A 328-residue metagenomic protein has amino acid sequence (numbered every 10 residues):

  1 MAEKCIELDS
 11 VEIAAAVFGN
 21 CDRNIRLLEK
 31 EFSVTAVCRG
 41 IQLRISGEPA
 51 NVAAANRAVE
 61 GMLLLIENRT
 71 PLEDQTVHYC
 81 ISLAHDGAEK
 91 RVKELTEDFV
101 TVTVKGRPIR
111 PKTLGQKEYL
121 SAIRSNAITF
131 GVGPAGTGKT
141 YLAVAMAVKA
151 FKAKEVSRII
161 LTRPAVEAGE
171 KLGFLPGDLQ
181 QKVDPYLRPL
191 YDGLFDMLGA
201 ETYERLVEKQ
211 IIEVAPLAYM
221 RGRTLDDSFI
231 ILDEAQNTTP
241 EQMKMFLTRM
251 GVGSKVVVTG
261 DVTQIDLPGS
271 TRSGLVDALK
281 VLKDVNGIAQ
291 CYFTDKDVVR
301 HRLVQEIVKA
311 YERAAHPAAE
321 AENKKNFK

Functional and structural regions predicted by a protein language model:
M1-A16: Short glycine-/aliphatic-rich beta-strand segments at the starts of folded cytosolic domains
L8-S10, C38-G40, G47, R163 (+2 more regions): Flexible glycine-/small-residue-rich
I13-K30: Short amphipathic alpha-helix segments
R26, F32-T35, I41: Compact, well-ordered interaction domains used in eukaryotic information-processing assemblies
V37-T96: Interdomain "pre-motor" coupling segment immediately N-terminal to P-loop NTPase/helicase cores
H85-F99, A315-K328: Intrinsically disordered, low-complexity linkers and terminal tails enriched in Pro/Gly and often acidic or mixed-charge
V104-Q116, A122-L232, Q236-K328: Conserved helicase motor core of SF1/SF2 NTP-dependent helicases
